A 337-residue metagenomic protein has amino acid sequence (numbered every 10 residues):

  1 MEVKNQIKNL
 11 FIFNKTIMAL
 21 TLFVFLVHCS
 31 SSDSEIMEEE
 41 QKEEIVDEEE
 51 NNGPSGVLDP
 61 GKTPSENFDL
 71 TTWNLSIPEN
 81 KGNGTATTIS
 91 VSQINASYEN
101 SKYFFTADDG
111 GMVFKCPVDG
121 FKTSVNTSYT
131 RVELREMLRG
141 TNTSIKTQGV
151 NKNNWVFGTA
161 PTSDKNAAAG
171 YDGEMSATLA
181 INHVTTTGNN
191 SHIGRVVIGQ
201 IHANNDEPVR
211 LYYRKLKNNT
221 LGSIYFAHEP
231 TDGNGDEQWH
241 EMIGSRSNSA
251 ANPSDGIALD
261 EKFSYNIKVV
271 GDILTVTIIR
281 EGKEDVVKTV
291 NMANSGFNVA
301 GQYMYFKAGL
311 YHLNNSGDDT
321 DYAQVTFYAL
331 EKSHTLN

Functional and structural regions predicted by a protein language model:
M1-I12: N-terminal secretory signal peptides that target proteins for export/translocation
E2, V24-L58: Bacterial Sec-dependent N-terminal signal peptides
K15-F25: Bacterial N-terminal signal peptides
K42-K102: N-terminal module-boundary/linker segments of secreted carbohydrate-active enzymes
G56-L75, E79, D172-E174, T186-N190 (+1 more regions): Ligand-recognition surfaces built from glycine- and aromatic
F104-D232: Secretory/extracellular carbohydrate-interaction modules and structurally similar beta-sandwich "look-alikes"
A177, E261-V269, L274-I278: Short tryptophan-centered beta-strand motifs in secreted/extracellular beta-sheet-rich domains of glycan-recognition
P230-S264: Short, aromatic/His-centered strand-loop micro-motif at the edge of beta-sheets
